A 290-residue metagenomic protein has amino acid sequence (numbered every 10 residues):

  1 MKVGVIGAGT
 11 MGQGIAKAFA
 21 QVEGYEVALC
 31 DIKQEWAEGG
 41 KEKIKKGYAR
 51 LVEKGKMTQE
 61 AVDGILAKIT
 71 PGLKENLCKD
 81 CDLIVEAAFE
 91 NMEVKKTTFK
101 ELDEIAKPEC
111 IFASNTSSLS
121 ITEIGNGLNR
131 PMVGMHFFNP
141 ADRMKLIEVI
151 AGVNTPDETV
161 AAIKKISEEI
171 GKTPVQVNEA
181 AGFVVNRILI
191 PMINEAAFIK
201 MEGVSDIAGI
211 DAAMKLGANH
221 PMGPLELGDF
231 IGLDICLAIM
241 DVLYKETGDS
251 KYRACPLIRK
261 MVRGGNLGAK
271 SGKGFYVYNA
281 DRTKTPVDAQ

Functional and structural regions predicted by a protein language model:
M1-R50, K54: NAD(P)+-binding Rossmann beta1-loop-alpha1 motif at the extreme N-terminus of oxidoreductases
T10, W36-G39, R50-I111, L119: Rossmann-like NAD(P)-binding element
E23-G24, D157, A161, E168-E179 (+2 more regions): NAD(P)-dependent Rossmann-like dehydrogenase/reductase catalytic/cofactor-binding core
Y25, K79, P140-V149, P221-M222 (+1 more regions): Acidic/polar active-site rim loop that often engages polyanionic ligands
I111-N178, F183-R187: Rossmann-fold dinucleotide-binding core
